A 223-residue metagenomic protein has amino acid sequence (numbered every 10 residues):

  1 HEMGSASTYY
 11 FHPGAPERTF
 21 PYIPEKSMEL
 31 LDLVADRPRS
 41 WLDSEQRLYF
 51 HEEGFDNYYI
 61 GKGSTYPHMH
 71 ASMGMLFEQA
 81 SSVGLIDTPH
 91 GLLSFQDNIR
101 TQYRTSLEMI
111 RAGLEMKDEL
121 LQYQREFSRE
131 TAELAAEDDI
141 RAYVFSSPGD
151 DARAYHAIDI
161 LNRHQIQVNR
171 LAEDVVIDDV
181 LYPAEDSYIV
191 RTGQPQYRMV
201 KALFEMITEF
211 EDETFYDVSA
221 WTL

Functional and structural regions predicted by a protein language model:
G4-S5, Y10-Y49, E53-F55, Y59 (+1 more regions): Intrinsic-disorder/low-complexity accessory segments
